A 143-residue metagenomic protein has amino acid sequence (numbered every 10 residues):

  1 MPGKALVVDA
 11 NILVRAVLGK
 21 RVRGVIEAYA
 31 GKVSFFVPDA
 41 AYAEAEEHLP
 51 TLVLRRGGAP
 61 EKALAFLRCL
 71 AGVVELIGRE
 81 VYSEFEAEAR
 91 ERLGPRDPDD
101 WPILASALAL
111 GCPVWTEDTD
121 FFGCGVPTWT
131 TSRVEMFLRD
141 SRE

Functional and structural regions predicted by a protein language model:
M1-V37: Short, well-structured N-terminal submotif of metal-dependent ribonuclease cores
P2, P38, L108-E143: Acidic, PIN/NYN-like endoribonuclease modules and their adjacent C-terminal/linker elements
D9, D100, D118: Acidic active-site catalytic centers that drive phospho-/nucleotidyl reactions and related ester hydrolyses
I12-L13, A41, V81, I103 (+1 more regions): Alpha-helix capping/helix-boundary segments
K20-R23, L49-T51, T128-T130: Short, glycine/charged-enriched secondary-structure capping and boundary segments
Y29-K32, F36-R90: PIN-domain endoribonuclease scaffold, especially VapC-family toxins
E75-P113: Active-site neighborhoods of divalent-metal-dependent phosphate/nucleic-acid chemistry enzymes
